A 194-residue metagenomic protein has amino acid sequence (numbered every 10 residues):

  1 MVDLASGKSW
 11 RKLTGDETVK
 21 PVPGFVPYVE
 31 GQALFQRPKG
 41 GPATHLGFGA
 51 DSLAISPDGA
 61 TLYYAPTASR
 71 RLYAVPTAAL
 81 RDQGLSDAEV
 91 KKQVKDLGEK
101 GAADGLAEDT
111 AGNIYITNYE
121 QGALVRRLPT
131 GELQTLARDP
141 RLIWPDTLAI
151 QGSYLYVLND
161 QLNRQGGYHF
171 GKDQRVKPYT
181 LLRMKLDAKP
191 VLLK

Functional and structural regions predicted by a protein language model:
V2-S6, P57, Q121, R126-A137 (+3 more regions): Flexible "stalk/tail and boundary" regions
L4-S9, V75-S86, L186-P190: Short loop/turn segments immediately following beta-strands, especially the blade-tip and inter-blade linker loops
W10-P27, D82-G98, Q134-P140, L193-K194: Beta-propeller fold detector
V19-T61, D96-N113, P140-G152: Beta-rich, blade/repeat-based domains predominating in secreted/periplasmic proteins but also intracellular
S56-P57, L62-T67, D109, I114-Y119 (+1 more regions): Conserved beta-strand positions in repeat-built beta-propeller and related beta-rich domains
R70-L72, G122-L124, R164-Q165, L181: Structural signal for beta-propeller blades
A149-K194: Blade-level signature of beta-propeller repeat domains, shared across WD40, Kelch, NHL, RCC1 and BNR/Asp-box propellers
